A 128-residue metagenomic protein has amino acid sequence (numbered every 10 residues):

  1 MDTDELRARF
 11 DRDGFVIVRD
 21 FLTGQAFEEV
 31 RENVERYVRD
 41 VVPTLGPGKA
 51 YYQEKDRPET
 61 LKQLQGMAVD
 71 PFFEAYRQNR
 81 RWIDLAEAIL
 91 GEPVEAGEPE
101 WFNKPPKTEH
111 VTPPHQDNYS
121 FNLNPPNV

Functional and structural regions predicted by a protein language model:
M1-D13, R19-L123: Non-heme Fe(II)-dependent double-stranded beta-helix
N127-V128: Surface loops at the rim/top face of extracytoplasmic beta-rich domains
